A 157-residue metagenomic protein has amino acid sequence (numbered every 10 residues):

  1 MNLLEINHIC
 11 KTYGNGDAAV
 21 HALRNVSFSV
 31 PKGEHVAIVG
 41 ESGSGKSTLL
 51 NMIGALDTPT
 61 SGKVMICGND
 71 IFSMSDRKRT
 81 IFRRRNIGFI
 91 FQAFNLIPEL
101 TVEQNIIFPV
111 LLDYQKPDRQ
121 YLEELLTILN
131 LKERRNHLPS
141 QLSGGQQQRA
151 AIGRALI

Functional and structural regions predicted by a protein language model:
N2-I157: ABC family nucleotide-binding domain
